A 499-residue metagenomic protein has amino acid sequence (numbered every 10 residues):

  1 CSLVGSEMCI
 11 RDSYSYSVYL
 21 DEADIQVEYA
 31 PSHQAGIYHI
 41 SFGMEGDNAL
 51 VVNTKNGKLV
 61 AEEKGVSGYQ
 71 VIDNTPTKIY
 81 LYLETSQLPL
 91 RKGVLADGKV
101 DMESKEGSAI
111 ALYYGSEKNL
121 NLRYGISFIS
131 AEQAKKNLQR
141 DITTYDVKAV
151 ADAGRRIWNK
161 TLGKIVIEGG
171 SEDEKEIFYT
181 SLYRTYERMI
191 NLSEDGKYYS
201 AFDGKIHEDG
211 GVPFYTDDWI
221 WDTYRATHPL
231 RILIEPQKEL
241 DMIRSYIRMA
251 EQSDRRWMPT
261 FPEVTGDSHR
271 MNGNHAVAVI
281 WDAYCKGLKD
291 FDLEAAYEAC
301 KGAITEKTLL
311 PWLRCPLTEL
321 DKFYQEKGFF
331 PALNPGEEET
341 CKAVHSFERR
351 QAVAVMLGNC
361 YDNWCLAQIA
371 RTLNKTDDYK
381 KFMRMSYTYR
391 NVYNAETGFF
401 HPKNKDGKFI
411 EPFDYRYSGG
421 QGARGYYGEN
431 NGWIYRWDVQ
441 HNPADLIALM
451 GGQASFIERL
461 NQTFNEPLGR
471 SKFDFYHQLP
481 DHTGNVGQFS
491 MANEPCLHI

Functional and structural regions predicted by a protein language model:
C1-G5, I10: Single conserved hydrophobic/aromatic residue that forms the stacking wall/gate of nucleotide- or nucleobase-binding
E7, S15, D21-Q26, E208-Y215 (+2 more regions): Aromatic/His-enriched, Gly/Pro-containing loop or helix-boundary segments that lie immediately adjacent to catalytic
R11-S17, K64-S67: Short, hydrophobic/aromatic-rich segments at coil-to-beta transitions
I25, A30-F214, R248, L293-L309: Acidic/polar, glycine-enriched structural segments that form the non-catalytic walls/loops of the carbohydrate-binding
A30, Q34-G36, E45-D47, E168 (+7 more regions): A conserved hydrophobic secondary-structure block that centers on an alpha-helix together with its immediately flanking
G210-H228, L233-E235, V277, G287-I499: Active-site core of glycosidic bond-cleaving carbohydrate-active enzymes
Y224, E239-I247, E263-N272, A283 (+1 more regions): Mobile, glycine-rich extracellular loop/lid and propeptide segments that shape or gate substrate/ligand access
R248-R255, P259-E263, V392, E396 (+2 more regions): Catalytic or ion-translocation cores adjacent to nucleophile or general acid/base/metal-coordination motifs in diverse
